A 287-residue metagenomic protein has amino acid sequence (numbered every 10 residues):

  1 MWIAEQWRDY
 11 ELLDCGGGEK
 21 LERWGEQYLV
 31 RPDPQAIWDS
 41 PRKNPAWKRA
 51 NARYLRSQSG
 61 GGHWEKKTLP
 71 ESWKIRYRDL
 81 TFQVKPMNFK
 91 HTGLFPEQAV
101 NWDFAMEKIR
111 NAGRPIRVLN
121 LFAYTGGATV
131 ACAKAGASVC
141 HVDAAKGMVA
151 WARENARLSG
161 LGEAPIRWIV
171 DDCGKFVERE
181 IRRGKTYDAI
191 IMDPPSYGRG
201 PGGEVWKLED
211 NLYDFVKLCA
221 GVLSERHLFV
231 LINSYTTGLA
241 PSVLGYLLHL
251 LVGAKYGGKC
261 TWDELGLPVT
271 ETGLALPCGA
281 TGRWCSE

Functional and structural regions predicted by a protein language model:
Q6-E22, L29-P96, D103: Non-catalytic substrate-recognition/targeting regions of SAM-dependent transferases
P96-R114: Conserved alpha-helix/loop element of class I SAM-dependent methyltransferases that forms part of the SAM/SAH-binding
R114-Y124: Conserved class I S-adenosyl-L-methionine
T125-V139: Conserved SAM-binding loop of SAM-dependent methyltransferases across substrates and taxa, primarily the Class I
A145-I191: S-adenosyl-L-methionine
K146-M148, V170-G174, Y187-L218: Mobile active-site "lid"/loop adjacent to the S-adenosyl-L-methionine
L223-E225: Helix-to-beta-strand junctions that scaffold the AdoMet/dcAdoMet cofactor pocket in Class I SAM-dependent enzymes
H227-E287: C-terminal catalytic and target-recognition region of SAM-dependent MTase-like enzymes, primarily methyltransferases
